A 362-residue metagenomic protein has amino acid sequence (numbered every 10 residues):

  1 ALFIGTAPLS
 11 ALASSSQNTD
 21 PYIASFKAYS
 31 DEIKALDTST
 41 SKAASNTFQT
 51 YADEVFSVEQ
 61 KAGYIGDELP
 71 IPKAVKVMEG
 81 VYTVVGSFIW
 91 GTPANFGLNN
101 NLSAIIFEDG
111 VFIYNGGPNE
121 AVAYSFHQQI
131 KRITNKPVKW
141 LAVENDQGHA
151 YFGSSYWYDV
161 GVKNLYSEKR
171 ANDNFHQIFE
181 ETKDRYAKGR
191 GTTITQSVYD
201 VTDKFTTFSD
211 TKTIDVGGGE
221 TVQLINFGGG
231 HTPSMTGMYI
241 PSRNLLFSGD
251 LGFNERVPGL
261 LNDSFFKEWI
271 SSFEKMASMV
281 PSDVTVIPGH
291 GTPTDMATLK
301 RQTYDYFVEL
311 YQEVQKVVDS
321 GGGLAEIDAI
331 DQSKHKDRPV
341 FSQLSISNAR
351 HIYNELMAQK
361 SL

Functional and structural regions predicted by a protein language model:
A1-S14, K42-S45: N-terminal export signals
Q17-G66, S278-D283, T292-L362: Accessory terminal helices/loops
P70-V84, T202: Short Gly/Thr-rich strand-loop-strand
A74-V77, I105, D210-G217: Short acidic-hydrophobic surface loop/beta-edge motif
M78-Q129, M238, N244-G249: Conserved beta-strand hairpin/beta-sheet module of binuclear metal-dependent hydrolase folds, prominently
G80, I105, N115, I130 (+9 more regions): Divalent metal-coordination and catalytic microenvironments
G110-F112, P118-E120, T213, T221 (+1 more regions): Metallo-beta-lactamase
K131-T213, P233: Active-site HxH/HxHxD metal-binding segment of metal-dependent hydrolases
